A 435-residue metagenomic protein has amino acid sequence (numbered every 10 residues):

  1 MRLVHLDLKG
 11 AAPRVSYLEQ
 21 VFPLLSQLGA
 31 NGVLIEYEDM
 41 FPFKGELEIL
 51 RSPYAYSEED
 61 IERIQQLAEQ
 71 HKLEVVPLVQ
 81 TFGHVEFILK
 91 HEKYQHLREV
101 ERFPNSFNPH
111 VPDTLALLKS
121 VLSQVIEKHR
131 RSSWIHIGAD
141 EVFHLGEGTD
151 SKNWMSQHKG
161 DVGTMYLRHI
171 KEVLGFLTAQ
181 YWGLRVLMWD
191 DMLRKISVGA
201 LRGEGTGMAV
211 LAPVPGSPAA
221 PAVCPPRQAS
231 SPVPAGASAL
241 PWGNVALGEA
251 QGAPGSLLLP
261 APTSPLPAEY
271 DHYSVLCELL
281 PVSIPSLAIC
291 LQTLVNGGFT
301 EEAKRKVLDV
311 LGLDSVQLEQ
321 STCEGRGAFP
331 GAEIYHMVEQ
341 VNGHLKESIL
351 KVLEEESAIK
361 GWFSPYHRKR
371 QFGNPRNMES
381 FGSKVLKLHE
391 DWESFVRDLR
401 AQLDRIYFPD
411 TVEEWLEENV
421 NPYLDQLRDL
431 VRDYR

Functional and structural regions predicted by a protein language model:
M1-Q180, L187: Feature activates predominantly on carbohydrate-active enzymes
E19, P23, R63-Q66, L115-S123 (+3 more regions): Substrate-binding groove of N-acetylhexosamine-processing glycoside hydrolases
